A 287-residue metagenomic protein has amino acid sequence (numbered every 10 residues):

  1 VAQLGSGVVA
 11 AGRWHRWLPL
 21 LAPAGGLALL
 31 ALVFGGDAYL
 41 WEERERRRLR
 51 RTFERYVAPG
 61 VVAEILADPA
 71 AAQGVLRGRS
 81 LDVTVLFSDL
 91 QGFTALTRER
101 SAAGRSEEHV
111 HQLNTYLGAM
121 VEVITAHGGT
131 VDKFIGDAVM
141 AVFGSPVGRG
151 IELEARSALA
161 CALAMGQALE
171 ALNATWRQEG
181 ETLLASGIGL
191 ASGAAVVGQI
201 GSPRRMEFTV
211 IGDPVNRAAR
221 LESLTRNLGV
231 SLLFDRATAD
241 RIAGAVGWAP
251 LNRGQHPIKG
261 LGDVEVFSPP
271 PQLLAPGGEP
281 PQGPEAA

Functional and structural regions predicted by a protein language model:
V1-L18: Hydrophobic transmembrane alpha-helices
L20-L81, A95-E99, G104-E107, H111: Regulatory cytosolic signal-relay segments
A58, D89, G260: Short, conserved phosphate/pyrophosphate- and ester-handling motifs at nucleotide-, phospho-/glycolipid
G74-A160, F208: Catalytic NTP-binding/metal-coordinating core of nucleotidyl cyclase/transferase enzymes
R79-D82, L183-A185, R204: Short loop/turn elements that form and flank the Walker-type P-loop nucleotide-binding site in RecA-like NTPase cores
H111-G129, S145-I188, D213-T225, G247: Alpha-helical scaffold within the catalytic cores of cyclic-nucleotide enzymes
V142-L153, I188-F208, T225-L228: Catalytic strand-loop-helix junctions within cyclic-nucleotide turnover domains
A195, A218, T225-A287: Cytosolic regulatory/linker segments at or just downstream of nucleotide-handling modules in signal-transduction
